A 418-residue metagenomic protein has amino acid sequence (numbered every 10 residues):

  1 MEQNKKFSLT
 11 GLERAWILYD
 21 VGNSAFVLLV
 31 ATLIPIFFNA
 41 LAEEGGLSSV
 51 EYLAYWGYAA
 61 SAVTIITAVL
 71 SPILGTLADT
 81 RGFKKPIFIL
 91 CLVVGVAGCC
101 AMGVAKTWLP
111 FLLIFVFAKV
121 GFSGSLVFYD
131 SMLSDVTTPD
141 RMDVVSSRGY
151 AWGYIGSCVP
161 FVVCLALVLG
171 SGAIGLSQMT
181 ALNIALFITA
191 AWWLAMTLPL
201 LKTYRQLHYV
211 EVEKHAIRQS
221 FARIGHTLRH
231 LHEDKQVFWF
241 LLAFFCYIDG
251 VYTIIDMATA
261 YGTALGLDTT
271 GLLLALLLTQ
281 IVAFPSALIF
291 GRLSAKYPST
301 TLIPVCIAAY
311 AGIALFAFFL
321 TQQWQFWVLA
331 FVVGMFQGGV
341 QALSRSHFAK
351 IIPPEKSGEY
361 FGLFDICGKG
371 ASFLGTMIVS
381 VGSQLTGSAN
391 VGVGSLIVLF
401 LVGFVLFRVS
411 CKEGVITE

Functional and structural regions predicted by a protein language model:
E2-E13, R205-L242: Juxtamembrane intracellular "pre-TM" segments in multi-pass secondary transporters
K6-T64, Q236-D268, L272-A275: Helix-loop boundary and gating motifs at the non-cytosolic
L47-E51, V168-A191, V381-F400: A membrane-interface helix-boundary motif in multi-pass transporters
V69-F83, P285-S299: Helix-to-loop junctions at the C-terminal end of transmembrane segments in multipass secondary transporters
P86-A101, T301-F316: Structural signature of the two symmetry-related core transmembrane helices
M102-F115, F318-A330: Helix-loop junctions at membrane interfaces in 12-TM secondary transporters
S146-V168, D365-G375: Glycine-rich segments within core transmembrane alpha-helices of 12-TM secondary carriers
W192-T203, G394-E418: Multi-pass alpha-helical transporter architecture, strongest for 12-TM Major Facilitator/SLC carriers used
